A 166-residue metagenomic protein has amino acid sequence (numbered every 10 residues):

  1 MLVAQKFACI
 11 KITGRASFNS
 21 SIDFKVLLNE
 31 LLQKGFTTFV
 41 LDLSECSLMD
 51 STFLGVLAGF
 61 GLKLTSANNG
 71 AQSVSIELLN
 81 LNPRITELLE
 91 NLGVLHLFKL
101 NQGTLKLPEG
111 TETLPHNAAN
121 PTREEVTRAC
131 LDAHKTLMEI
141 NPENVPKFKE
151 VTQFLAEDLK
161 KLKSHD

Functional and structural regions predicted by a protein language model:
M1-I12, D23: Short beta-strand/loop segment at the start of cytosolic alpha/beta domains
V3-A4, L32-K34: Flexible, charged surface loops at secondary-structure boundaries
F18-L27, Q33-F98: Amphipathic alpha-helical interaction surfaces in cytosolic regulatory modules
I85-L88, L107-T111: Switch/connector loops and helix/strand junctions flanking conserved nucleotide-binding motifs in nucleotide-processing
K99-K106: Short acidic-hydrophobic, aromatic-tinged amphipathic segments that line or gate anion-handling sites
E109-L162: Charged/polar low-complexity intrinsically disordered segments, enriched in acidic residues
